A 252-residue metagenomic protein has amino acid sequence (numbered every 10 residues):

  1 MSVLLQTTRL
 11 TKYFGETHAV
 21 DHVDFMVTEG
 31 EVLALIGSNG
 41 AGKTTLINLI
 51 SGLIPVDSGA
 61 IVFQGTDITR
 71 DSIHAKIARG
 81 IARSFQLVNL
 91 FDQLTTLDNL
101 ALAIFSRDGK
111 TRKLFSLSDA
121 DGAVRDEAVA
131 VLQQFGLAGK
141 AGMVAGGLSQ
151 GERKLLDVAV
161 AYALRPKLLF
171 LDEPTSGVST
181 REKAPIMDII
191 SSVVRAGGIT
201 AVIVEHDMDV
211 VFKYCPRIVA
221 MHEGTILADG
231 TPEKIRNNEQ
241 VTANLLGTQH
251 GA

Functional and structural regions predicted by a protein language model:
S2-A252: Glycine-rich phosphate-binding loops of nucleotide-dependent enzymes
